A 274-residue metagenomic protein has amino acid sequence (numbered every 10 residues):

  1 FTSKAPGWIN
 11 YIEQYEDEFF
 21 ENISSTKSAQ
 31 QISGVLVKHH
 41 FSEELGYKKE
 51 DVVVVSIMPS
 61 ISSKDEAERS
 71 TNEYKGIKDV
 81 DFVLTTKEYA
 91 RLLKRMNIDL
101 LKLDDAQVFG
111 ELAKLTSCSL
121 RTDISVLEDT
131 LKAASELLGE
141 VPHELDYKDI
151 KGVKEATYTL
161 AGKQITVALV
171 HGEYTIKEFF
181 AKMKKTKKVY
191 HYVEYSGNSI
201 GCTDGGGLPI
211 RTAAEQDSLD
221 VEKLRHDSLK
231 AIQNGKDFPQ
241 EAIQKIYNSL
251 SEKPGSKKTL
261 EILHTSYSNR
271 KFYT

Functional and structural regions predicted by a protein language model:
F1-T274: Iron-sulfur-associated redox domains of electron-transfer enzymes in respiratory and anaerobic energy metabolism
